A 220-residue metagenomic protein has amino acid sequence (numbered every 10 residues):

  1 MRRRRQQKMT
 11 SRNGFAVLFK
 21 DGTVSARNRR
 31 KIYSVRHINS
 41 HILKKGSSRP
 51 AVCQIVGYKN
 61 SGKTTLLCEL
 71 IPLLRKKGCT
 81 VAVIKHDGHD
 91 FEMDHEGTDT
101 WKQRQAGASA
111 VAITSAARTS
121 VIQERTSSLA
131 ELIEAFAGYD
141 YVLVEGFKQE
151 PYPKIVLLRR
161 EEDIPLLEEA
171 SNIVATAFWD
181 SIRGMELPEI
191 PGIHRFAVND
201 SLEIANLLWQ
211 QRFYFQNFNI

Functional and structural regions predicted by a protein language model:
R2, G14-F19, S25-C53: Extreme N-terminal, non-catalytic leader segments that precede Walker-type/kinase nucleotide-binding cores
Q7: Cationic, low-complexity basic patches in intrinsically disordered or flexible, solvent-exposed regions
N39-H89: Walker A (P-loop) phosphate-binding motif
N60, H86-H89, A116-A117, F147-K148 (+1 more regions): Short, ordered loop/turn segments at secondary-structure junctions
E69-E124: N-terminal phosphate/diphosphate-binding loop that engages ATP/GTP or pyrophosphate donors across diverse enzyme folds
T98-K102, L129-A130, E162: Short, hinge-like loop/turn segments at secondary-structure boundaries
I122-E150: Phosphate-binding/switch loop-helix module in NTP-utilizing enzymes
Y141-F218: Phosphate/Mg2+-binding loops and adjacent switch elements in nucleotide/diphosphate-handling enzyme cores
